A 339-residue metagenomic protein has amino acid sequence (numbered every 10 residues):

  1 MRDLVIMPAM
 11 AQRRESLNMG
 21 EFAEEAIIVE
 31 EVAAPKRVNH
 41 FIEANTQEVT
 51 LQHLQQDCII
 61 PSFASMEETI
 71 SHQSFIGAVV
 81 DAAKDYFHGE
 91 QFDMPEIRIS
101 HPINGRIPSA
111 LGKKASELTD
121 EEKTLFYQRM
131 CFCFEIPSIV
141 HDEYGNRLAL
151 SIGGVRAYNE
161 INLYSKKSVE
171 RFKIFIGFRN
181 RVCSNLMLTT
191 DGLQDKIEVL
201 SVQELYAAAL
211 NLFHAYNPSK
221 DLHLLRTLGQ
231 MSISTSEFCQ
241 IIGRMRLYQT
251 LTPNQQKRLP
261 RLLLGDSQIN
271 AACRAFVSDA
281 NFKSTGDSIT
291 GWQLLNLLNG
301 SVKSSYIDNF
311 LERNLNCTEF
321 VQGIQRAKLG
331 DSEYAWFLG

Functional and structural regions predicted by a protein language model:
M1-K36, K114-G339: Intrinsically disordered, low-complexity regions enriched in serine/threonine
M1-V80, Y86-Q91, P95-I103: Feature for intrinsically disordered/low-complexity regulatory segments and propeptides
I42-E48, Q55-Q56, I60, S71-G77 (+6 more regions): General structural signal for secondary-structure boundaries
D85-F126, M130-C131: A short acidic/basic microdomain associated with nuclease active sites
